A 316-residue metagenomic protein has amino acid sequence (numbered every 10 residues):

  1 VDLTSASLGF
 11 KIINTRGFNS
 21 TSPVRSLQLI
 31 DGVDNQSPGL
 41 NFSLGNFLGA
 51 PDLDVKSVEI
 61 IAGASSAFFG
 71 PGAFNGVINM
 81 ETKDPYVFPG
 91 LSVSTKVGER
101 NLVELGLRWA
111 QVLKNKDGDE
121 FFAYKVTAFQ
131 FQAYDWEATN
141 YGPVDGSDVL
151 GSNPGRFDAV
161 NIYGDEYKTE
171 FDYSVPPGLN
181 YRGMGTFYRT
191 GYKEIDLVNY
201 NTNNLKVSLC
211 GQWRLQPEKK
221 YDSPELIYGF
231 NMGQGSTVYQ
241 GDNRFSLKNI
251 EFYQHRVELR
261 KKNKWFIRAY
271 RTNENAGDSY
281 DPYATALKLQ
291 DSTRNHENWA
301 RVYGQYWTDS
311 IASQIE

Functional and structural regions predicted by a protein language model:
D2-K11, G39-N41, G70-F74: Short, glycine-/polar-rich solvent-exposed loops and beta-turns at beta-strand/coil boundaries
K11, G76, P89, V103-L107 (+3 more regions): Hydrophobic, lipid-facing positions within transmembrane beta-strands of outer-membrane proteins
K11-G17, S26-D31, G45-L48, I60 (+2 more regions): N-terminal periplasmic accessory domains that precede and gate Gram-negative outer-membrane beta-barrel machines
V24-S26, V87-L91, V103, G118-Y124 (+3 more regions): Outer-envelope beta-barrel architecture signal
V33-A62: Short acidic/polar hinge/loop motifs at secondary-structure boundaries that mediate gating or recognition
S94-K96, R108-K248: Periplasmic-side early beta-strands and strand-to-turn transitions of outer-membrane beta-barrels
E225-R260, K264-W307: Flexible loop and strand-edge segments within Gram-negative outer membrane beta-barrel domains
